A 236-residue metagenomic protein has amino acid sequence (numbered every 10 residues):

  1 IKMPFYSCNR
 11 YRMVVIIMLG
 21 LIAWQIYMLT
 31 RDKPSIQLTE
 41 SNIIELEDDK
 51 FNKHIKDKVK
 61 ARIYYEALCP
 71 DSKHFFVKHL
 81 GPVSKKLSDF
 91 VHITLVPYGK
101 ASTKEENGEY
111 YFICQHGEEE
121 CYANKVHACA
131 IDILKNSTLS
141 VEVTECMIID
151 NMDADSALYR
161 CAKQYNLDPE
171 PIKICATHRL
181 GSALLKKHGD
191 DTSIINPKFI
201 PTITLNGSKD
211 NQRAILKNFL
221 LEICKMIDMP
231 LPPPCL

Functional and structural regions predicted by a protein language model:
K2-T30, V59-K60, Y64, C146 (+2 more regions): C-terminal cap of thioredoxin/glutaredoxin-like
I17-G20, I26-P97, Y111-C114, K225-L236: Signal-peptide-cleavage-adjacent N-terminal segments of secreted and extracellular proteins
H54-K56, E119-Y122, I194-P197: Extracellular/periplasmic catalytic domains that process cell-envelope and extracellular macromolecules
R62-D168, P230: Structural alpha/beta surface segment adjacent to cysteine/selenocysteine redox centers across thiol/disulfide enzymes
